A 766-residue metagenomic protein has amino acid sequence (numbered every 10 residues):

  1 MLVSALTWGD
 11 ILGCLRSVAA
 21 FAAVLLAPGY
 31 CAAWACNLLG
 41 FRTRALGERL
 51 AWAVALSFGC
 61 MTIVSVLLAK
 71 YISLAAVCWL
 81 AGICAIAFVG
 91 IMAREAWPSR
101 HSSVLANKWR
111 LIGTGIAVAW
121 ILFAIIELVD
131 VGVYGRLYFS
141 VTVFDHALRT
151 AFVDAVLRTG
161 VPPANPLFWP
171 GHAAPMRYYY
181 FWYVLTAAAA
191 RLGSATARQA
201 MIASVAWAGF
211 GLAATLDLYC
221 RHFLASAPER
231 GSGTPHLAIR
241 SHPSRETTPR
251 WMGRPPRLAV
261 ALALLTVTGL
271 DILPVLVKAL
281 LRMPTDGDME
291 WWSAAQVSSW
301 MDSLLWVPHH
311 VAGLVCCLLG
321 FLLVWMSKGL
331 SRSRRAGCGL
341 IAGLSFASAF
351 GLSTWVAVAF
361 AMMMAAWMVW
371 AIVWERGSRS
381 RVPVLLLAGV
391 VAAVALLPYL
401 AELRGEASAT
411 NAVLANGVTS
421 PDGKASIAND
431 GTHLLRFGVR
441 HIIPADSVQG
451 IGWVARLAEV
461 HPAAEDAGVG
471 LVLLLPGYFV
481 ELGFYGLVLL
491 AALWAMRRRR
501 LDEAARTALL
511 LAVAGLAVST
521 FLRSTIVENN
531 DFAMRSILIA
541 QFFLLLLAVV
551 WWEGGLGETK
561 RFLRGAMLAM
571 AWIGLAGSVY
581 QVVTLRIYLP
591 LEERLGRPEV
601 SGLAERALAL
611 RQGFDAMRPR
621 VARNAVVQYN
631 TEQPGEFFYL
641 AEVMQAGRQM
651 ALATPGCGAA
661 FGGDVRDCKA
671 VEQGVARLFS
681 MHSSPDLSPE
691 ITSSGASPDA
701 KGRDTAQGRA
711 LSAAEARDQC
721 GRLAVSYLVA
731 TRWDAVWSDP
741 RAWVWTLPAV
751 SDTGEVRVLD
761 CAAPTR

Functional and structural regions predicted by a protein language model:
M1-N107: Membrane-embedded, hydrophobic transmembrane alpha-helices
A20, A119-S226, M252-C316, L603-A604 (+1 more regions): Active-site lumenal/periplasmic loops and adjacent helix-entry segments of GT-C-fold, multi-pass membrane
V104-K108, M326-G337, W374-L386, L490-V513 (+1 more regions): Membrane-interface helix-loop-helix junctions at transmembrane boundaries of multi-pass membrane enzymes, predominantly
W120-I125, T266-D271, L352, V356 (+5 more regions): Transmembrane alpha-helical segments
A206-F210, V358-F360, N529-L556: Hydrophobic/aromatic-rich transmembrane helices and adjacent perimembrane loops
M301-D302, V324, G337-A357, A365: Membrane-interface alpha helices of multi-pass inner-membrane proteins
C317-K328, M364-E375, V480-E503, W572: Hydrophobic, aromatic-rich transmembrane alpha-helices and their immediate juxtamembrane boundary segments
K560-R766: Extracytoplasmic
